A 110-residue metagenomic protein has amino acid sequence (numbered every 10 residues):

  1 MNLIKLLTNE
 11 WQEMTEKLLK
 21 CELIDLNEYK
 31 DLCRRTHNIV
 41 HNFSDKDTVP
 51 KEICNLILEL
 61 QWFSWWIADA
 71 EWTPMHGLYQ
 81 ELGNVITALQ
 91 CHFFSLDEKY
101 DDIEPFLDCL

Functional and structural regions predicted by a protein language model:
M1-C33: Short terminal alpha-helical segments
L6, D31, R35-N38, E59 (+2 more regions): Charged, amphipathic alpha-helical oligomerization/scaffolding segments
M14-E22, F43, I67-E71: Secondary-structure edge/capping motif, primarily at the C-terminal ends of alpha-helices and the immediately following
L23-D25, D45-T48, W72-H76: Charged, low-complexity interaction regions
K30, P50-L56, Q80: Short, charged, amphipathic alpha-helical segments
H37, H41, W62-W65: Amphipathic alpha-helical core segments of compact helical bundles
I39-E52: Short, solvent-exposed, charged loop/turn and helix-capping segments that join or cap alpha-helices on peripheral
L60-L110: Amphipathic alpha-helical binding modules
